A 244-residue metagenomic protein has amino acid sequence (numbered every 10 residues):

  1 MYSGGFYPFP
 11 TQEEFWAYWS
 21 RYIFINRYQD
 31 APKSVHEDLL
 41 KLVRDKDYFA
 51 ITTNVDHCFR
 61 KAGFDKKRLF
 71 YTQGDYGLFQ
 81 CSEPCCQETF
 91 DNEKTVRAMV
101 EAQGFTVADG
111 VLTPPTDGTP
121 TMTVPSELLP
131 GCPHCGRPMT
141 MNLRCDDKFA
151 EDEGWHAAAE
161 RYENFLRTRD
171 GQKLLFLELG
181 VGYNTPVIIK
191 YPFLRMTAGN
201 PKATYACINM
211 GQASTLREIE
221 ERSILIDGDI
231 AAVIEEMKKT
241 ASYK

Functional and structural regions predicted by a protein language model:
M1-K244: Conserved catalytic alpha/beta core of Sir2/sirtuin-type deacylases, generalized to analogous enzyme cores that bind
